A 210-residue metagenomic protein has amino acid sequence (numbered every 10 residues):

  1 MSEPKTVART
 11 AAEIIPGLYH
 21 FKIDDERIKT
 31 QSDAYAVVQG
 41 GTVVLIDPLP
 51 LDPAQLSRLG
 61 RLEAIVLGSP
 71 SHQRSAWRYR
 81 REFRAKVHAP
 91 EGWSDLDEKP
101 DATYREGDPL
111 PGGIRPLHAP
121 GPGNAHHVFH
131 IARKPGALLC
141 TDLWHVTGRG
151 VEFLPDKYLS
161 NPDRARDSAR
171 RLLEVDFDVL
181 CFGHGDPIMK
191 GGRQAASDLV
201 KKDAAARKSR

Functional and structural regions predicted by a protein language model:
M1-F21: Long, non-catalytic terminal segments
E13-L18, Q39-V43, P109-P116, R133-A137: Beta-strand-turn-beta hairpins that frame and shape the catalytic cleft of phosphate-ester-processing enzymes
H20, D25-E26, G41-L45, P122-S209: Metallo-beta-lactamase
H20-A64, D95: Pre-active-site segment of Zn-dependent metallo-hydrolases
V44-D47, A64-L67, P116-H118, C181-F182: Short catalytic-loop micro-motif centered on adjacent basic/acidic residues
P50-G92, V179: Active-site metal-binding motif and surrounding structural segment of the metallo-beta-lactamase
P70-S71, E91-D95, L143-H145, A205: Short, acidic/turn-prone active-site loops that include or flank metal/cofactor- and phosphate-binding residues
W77-A125, R133, K157-F177: Metallo-beta-lactamase
